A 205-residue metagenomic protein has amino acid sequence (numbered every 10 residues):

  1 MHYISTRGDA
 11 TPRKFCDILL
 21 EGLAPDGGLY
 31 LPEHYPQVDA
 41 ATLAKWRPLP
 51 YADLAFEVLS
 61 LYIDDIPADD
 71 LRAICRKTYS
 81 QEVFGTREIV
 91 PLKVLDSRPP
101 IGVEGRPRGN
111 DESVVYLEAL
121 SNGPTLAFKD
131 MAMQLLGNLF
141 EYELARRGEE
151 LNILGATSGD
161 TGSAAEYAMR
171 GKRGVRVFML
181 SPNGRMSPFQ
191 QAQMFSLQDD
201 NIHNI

Functional and structural regions predicted by a protein language model:
M1-I205: PLP-dependent amino-acid enzyme catalytic core
